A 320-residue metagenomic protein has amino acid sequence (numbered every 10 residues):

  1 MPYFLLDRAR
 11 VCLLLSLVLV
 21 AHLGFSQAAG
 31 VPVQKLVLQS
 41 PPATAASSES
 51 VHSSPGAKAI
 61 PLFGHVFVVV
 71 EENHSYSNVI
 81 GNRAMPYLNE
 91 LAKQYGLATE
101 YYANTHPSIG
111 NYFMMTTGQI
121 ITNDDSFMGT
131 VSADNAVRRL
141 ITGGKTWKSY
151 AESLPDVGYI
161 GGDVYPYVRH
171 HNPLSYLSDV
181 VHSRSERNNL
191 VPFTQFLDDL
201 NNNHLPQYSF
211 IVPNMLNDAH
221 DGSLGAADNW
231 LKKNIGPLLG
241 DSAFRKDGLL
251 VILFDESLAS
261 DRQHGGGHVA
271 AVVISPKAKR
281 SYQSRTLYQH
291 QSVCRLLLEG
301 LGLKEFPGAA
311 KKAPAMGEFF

Functional and structural regions predicted by a protein language model:
P2-L13: Bacterial N-terminal signal peptides that target proteins for export
C12-G24: Bacterial N-terminal signal peptides
Q27-F320: N-terminal pro-sequences and low-complexity stem/linker regions of secreted or lumenal proteins
